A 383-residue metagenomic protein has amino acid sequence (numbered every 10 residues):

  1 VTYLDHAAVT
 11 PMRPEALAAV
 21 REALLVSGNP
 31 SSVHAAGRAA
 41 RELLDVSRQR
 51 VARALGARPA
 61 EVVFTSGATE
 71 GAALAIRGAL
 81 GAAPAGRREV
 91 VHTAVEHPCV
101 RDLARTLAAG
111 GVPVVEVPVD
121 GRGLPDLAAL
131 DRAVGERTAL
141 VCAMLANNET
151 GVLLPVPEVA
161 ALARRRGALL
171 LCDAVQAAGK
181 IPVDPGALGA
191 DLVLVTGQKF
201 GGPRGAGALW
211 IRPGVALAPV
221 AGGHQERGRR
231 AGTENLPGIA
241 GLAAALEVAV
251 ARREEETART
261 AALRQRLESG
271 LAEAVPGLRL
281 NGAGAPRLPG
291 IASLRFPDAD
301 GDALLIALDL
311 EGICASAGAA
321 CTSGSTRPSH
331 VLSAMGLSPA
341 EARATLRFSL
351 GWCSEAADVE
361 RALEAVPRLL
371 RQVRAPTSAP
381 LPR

Functional and structural regions predicted by a protein language model:
V1-R383: Pyridoxal 5′-phosphate
